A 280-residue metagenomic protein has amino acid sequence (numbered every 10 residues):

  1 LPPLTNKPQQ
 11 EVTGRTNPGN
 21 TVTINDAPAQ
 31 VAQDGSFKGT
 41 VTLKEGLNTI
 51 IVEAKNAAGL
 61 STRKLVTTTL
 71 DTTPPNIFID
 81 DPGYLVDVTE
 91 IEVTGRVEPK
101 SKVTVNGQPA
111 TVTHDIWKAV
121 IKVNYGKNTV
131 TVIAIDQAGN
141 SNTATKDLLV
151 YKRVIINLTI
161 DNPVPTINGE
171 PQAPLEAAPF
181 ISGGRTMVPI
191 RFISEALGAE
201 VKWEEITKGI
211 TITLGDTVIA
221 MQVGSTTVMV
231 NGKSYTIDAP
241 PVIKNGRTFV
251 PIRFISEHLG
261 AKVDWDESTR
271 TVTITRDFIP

Functional and structural regions predicted by a protein language model:
L1-Y151: Ser/Thr-rich low-complexity repeats and stalk/linker segments
L65-T69, P74-N76, D87-E90, R96 (+5 more regions): Primary recognition of N-terminal secretory signal peptides and signal-anchoring hydrophobic helices
